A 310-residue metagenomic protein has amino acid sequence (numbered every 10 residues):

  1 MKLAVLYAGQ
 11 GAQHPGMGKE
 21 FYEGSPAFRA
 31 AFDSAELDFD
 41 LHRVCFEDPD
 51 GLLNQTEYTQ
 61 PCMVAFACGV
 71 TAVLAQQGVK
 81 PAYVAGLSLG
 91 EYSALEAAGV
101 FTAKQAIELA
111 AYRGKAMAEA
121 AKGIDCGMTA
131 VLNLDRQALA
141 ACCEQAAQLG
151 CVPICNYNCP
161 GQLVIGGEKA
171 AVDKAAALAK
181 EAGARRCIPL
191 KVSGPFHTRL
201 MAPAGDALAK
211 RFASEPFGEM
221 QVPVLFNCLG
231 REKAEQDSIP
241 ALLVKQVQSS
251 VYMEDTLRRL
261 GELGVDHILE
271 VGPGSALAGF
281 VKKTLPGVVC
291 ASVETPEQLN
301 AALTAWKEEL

Functional and structural regions predicted by a protein language model:
M1-L139, E144, L190, H267-L299: FabD-like malonyl-/acyl-CoA
Q10-A12, L37-H42, A98-S249: Alpha/beta catalytic cores of group-transfer enzymes, especially the acyltransferase/condensing modules of polyketide
A75, K180, R258-G264: Non-catalytic positions within long, well-ordered alpha-helices that form the structural scaffold/packing of enzyme
L225, V244, L257-G261, A278 (+2 more regions): Generic hydrophobic alpha-helical scaffold/packing signal
L229, V289-L310: Short, flexible loop segments at boundaries between secondary-structure elements
Y252-M253: Amphipathic coiled-coil/heptad-repeat helices and related helical stalk/stem segments that mediate oligomerization
